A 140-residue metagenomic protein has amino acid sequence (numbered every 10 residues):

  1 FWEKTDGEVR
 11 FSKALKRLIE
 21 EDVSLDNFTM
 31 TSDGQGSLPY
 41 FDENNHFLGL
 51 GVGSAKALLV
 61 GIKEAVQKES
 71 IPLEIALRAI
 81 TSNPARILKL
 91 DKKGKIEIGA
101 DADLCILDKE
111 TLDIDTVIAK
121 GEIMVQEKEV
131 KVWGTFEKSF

Functional and structural regions predicted by a protein language model:
F1-R17: Active-site glycine- and acidic-residue-rich loops that bind and position anionic ligands or nucleotide-like cofactors
T5, T29-T31, T81, T111 (+2 more regions): Residue-identity detector for threonine
V9, V23, V52, V60 (+4 more regions): Extended aliphatic helical segments
L15-I19, E122-M124: Short low-complexity, flexible loop/linker segments enriched in glycine and/or proline with clustered acidic
R17-I98, L104-I106: His/Asp/Glu-enriched, well-ordered alpha-helical/loop segment that forms or immediately abuts the divalent-metal
K95-F140: C-terminal cap of metal-dependent C-N hydrolases
